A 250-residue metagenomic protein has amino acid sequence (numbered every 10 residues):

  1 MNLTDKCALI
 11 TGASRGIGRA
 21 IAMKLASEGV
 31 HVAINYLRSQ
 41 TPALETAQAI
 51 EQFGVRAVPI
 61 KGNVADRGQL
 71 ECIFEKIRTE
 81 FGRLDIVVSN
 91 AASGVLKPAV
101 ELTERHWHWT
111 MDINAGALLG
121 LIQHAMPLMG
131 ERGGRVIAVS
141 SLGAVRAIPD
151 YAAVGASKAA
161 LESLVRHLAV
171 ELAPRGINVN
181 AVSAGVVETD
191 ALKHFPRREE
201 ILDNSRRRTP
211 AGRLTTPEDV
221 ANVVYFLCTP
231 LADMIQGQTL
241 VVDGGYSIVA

Functional and structural regions predicted by a protein language model:
C7, S14-R15: Conserved glycine-rich cofactor-binding loop
P98-A99, T103-H108, I201, S205: Substrate-binding pocket helix/loop in short-chain dehydrogenase/reductase
I122, S157: Active-site helix of classical SDR
P127, V170-P174, D233: Alpha-helical segment proximal to the catalytic Tyr-Lys
G133, A173, N178, I235-G237: Short, small/polar-rich loop/turn modules that mediate ligand/substrate recognition or access, typified
S141: Residue(s) in the substrate-gating loop at a strand-loop-helix junction that position the organic substrate next
R146, A211, V224-Y225, Q236-A250: Short C-terminal tail/terminal secondary-structure segment of NAD(P)H-dependent dehydrogenase/reductase domains
